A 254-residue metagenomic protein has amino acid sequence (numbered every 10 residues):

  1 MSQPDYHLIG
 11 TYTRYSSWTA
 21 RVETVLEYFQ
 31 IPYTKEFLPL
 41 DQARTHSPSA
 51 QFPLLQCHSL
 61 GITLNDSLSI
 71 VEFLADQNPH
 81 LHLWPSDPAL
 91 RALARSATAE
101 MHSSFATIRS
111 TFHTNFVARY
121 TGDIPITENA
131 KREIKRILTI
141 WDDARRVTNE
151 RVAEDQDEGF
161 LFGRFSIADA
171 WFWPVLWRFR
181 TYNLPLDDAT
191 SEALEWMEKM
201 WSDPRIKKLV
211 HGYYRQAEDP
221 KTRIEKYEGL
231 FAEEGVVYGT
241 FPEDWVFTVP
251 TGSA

Functional and structural regions predicted by a protein language model:
S2-E128, F241-A254: GST-like domain detector, emphasizing the conserved glutathione-binding G-site in the N-terminal thioredoxin-like
T11, I167, Y213-Y214: Short, solvent-exposed turn/loop segments enriched in Gly/Ser/Thr/Pro and often Arg
P32, H80, S104, V147 (+2 more regions): A general structural signal for well-ordered secondary-structure junctions
K35, D188, L209-V210: A generic structural-conservation signal
A75, V175-L176, V210: Active-site-flanking alpha-helical
F105-S202: GST-like fold's C-terminal all-alpha helical module
L138, R145, S202-K221: Charged/polar, low-hydrophobicity segments characteristic of intrinsically disordered regions and flexible loops
Y213-A254: Acidic/histidine-enriched, glycine/proline-rich intrinsically disordered or flexible terminal extensions
